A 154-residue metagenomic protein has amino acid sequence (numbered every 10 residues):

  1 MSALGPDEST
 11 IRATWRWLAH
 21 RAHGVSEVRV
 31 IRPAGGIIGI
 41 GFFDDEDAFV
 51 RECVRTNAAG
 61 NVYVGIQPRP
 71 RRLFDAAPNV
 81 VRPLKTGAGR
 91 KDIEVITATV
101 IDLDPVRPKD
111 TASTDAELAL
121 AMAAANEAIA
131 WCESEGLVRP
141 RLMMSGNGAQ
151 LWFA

Functional and structural regions predicted by a protein language model:
M1-A98, P105-D115: DNA replication initiation on ssDNA origins
R72-K85, A125-R139: Phosphate-binding glycine-rich loops and adjacent basic patches that engage nucleotide phosphates, nucleic-acid
G89-I93, L120, M143-M144: Secondary-structure capping and boundary motifs in well-ordered enzyme cores
A98-I101, A130-A154: Histidine-centered divalent-metal-coordination microenvironment in nucleic-acid enzymes
T111-C132: A short, contiguous, amphipathic alpha-helix enriched in charged residues
